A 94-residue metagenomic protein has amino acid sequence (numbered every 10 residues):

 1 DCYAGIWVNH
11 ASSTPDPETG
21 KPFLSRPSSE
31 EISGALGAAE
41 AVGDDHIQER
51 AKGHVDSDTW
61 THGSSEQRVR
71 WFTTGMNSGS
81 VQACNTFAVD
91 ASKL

Functional and structural regions predicted by a protein language model:
C2-D45: Short helix/loop segments within enzyme catalytic domains that coordinate or immediately flank catalytic cofactors
V42-L94: Pan-zinc metallopeptidase signature
